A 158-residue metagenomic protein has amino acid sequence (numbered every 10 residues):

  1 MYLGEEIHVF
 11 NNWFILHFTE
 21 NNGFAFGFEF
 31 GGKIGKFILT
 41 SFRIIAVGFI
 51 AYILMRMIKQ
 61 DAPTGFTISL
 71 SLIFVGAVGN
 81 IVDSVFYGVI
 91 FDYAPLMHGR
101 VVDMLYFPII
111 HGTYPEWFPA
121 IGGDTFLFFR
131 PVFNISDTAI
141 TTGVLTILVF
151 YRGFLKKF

Functional and structural regions predicted by a protein language model:
M1-F158: Alpha-helical transmembrane bundles and membrane-interface segments of multipass inner-membrane proteins
